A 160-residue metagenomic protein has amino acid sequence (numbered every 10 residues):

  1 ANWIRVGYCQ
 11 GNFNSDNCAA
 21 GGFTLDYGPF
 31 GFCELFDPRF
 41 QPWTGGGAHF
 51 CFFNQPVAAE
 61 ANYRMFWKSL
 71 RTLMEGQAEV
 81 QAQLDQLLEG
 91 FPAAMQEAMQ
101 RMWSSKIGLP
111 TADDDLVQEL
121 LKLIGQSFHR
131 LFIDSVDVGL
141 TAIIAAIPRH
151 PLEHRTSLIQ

Functional and structural regions predicted by a protein language model:
R5-Q10, N14-T72: Catalytic activation segment of kinase domains across protein kinase-like and atypical kinase folds
T44, A48, F52-Q160: Regulatory N- and C-terminal appendages and interdomain linkers associated with kinase/kinase-like NTP transferase
